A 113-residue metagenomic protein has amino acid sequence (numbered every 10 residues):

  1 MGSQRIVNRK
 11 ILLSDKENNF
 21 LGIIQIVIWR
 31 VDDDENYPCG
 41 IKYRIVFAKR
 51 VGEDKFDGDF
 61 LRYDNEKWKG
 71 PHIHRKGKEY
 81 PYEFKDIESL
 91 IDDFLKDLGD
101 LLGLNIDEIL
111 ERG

Functional and structural regions predicted by a protein language model:
M1-P71: The feature represents the first ordered module of a protein
K76-I109: Short, compact, well-ordered microdomains
E111-G113: Intrinsically disordered, low-complexity charged/polar segments
